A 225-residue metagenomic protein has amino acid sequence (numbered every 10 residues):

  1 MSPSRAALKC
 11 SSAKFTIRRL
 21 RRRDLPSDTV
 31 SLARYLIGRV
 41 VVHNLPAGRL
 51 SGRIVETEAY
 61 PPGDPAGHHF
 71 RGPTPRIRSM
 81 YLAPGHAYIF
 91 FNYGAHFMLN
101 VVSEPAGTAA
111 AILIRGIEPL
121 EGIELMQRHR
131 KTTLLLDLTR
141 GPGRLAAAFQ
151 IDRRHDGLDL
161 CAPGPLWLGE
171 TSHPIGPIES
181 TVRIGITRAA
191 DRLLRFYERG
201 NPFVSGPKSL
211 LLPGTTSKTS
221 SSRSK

Functional and structural regions predicted by a protein language model:
S2-K225: Conserved, well-structured core segments that form or line functional sites
